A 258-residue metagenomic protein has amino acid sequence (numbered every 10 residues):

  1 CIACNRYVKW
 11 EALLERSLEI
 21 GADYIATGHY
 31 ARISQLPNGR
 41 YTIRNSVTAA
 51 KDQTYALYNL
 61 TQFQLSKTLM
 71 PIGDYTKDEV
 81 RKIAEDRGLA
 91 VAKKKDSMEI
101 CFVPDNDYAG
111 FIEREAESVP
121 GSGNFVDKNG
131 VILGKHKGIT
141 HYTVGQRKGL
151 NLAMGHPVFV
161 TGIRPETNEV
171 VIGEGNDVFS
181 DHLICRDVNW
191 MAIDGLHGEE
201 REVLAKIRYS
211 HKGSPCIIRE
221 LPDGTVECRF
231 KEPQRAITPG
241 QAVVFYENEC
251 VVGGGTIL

Functional and structural regions predicted by a protein language model:
C1-L258: Nucleotide-activated chemistry modules centered on ATP-dependent adenylation/adenylyltransferase
